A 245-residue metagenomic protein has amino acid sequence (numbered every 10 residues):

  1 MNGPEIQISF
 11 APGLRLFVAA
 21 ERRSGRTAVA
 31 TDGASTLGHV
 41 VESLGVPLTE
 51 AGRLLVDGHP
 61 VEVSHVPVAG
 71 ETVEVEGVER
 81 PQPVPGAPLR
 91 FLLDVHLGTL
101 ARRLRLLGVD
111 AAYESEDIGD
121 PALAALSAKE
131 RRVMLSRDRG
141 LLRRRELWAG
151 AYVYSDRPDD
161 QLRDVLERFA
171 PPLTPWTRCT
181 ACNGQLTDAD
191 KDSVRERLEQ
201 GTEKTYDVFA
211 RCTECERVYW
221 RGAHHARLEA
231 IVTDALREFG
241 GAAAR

Functional and structural regions predicted by a protein language model:
M1-R90: Ubiquitin-like/PB1-type beta-grasp interaction modules and other compact soluble beta-rich domains
N2-I8, P175-R178, V208: Short structural boundary motif marking the start of a folded domain
H39, P60-H65, A69-T174: Long, charged N-terminal interaction/targeting segments
S64, E196-F209: Short linker/helix segments within small regulatory modules
C179-C182, C212-C215: Short cysteine-rich clusters marking metal-coordination/redox-active sites
G184-K191, W220: Short functional micro-motifs and their immediate structural scaffolds
D190-R197, T205, A223-D234: Short cysteine/histidine-rich zinc-coordinating motifs and their immediately flanking basic loops
D234-A244: Short, intrinsically disordered terminal segments enriched in charged and Pro/Gly residues
